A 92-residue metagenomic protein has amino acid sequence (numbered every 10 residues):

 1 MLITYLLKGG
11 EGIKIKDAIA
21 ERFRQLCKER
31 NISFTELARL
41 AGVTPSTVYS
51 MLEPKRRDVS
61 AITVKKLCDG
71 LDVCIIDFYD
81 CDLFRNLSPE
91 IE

Functional and structural regions predicted by a protein language model:
M1-G12, S50, I76-E92: Short, charged recognition helix plus adjacent turn of helix-turn-helix-like nucleic-acid-binding domains
M1-I32: A short, Lys/Arg-rich alpha-helix, primarily the initiator
R24, T35, K65: Residues within the helices of the helix-turn-helix
C27, A38, C68: The alpha-helix within a helix-turn-helix
C27, L52-E53, T63, Y79-D82: DNA major-groove recognition helix of helix-turn-helix
G42-D58: Recognition helix of helix-turn-helix/homeodomain-like DNA-binding domains that insert into the DNA major groove
K55-D69: Short, basic-rich loop-to-helix N-cap that marks the start of a DNA-contacting helix
